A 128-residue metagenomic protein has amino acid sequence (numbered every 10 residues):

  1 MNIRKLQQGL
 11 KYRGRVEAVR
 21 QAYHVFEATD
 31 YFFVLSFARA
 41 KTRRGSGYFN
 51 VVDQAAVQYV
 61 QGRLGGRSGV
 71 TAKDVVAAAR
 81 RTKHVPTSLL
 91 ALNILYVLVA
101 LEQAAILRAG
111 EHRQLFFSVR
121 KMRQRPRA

Functional and structural regions predicted by a protein language model:
M1, V99, R127-A128: Short intrinsically disordered terminal tails
M1-A56: Long, low-complexity, charged/polar intrinsically disordered regions in eukaryotic proteins
E27-Y31, V97, E102: Short, solvent-exposed coil/turn segments at beta-strand boundaries
Q54-G62, G66-P86: Short acidic, hydrophobic short linear motifs in intrinsically disordered regions
K83-A100: Short amphipathic alpha-helical interaction segments
V99-E111: A short, conserved structural fragment
A109-A128: Short, cationic-aromatic polyanion-contact patches
